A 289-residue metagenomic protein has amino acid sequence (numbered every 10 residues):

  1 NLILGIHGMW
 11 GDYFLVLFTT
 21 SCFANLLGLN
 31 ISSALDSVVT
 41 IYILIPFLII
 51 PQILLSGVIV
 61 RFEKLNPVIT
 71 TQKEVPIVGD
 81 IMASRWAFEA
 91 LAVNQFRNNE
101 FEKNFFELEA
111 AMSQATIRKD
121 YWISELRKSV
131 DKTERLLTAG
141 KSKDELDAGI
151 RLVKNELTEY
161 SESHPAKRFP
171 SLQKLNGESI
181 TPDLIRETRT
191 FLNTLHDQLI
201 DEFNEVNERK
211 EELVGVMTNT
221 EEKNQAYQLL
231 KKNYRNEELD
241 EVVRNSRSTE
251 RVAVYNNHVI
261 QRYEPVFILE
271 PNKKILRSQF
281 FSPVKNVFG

Functional and structural regions predicted by a protein language model:
N1-G289: Membrane-spanning alpha-helical segments of multipass transporters and channels
